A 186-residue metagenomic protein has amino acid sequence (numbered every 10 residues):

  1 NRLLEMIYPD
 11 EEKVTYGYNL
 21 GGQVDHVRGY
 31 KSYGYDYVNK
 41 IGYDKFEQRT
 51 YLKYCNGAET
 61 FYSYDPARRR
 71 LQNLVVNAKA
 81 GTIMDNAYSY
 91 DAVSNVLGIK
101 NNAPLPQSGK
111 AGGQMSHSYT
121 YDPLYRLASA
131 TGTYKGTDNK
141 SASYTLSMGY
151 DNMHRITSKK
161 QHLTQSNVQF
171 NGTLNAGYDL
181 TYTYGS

Functional and structural regions predicted by a protein language model:
N1-S186: Acidic/glycine-rich beta-solenoid
